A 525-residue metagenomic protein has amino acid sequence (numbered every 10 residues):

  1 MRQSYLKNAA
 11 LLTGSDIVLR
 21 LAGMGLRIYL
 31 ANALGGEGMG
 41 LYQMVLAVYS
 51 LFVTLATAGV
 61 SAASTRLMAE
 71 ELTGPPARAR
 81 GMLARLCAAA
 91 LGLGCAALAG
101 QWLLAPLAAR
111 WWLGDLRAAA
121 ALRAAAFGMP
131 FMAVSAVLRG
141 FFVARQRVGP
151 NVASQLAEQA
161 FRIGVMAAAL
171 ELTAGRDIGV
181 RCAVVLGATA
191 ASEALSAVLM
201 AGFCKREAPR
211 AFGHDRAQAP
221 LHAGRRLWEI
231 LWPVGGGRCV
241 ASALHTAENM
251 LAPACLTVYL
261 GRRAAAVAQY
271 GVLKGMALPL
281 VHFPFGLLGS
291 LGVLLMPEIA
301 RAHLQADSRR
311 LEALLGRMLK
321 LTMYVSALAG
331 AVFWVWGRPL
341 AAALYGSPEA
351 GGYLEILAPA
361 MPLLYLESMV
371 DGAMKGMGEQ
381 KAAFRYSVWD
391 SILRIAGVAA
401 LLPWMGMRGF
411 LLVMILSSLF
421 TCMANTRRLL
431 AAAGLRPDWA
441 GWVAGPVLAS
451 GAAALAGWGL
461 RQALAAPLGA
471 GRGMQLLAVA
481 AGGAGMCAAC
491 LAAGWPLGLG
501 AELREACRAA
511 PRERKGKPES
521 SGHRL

Functional and structural regions predicted by a protein language model:
M1-A22, A77, G81, Q218-S242 (+1 more regions): N-terminal membrane topogenesis motif
S4-A62, C95-L98, W102, G128-M129 (+1 more regions): Signature of the first transmembrane helix
L19, A58-T65, A124-V143, N151-Q159 (+4 more regions): Short runs within selected transmembrane alpha-helices of multi-pass transporters and secretion channels
A58-T73, H282-A306, E312: Helix-loop junctions and terminal segments of transmembrane helices in multi-pass membrane transport/translocation
A84-W111, E312-L363, I395-A396: Alpha-helical transmembrane segments of multi-pass membrane transport and lipid-handling proteins
L91-A243: Hydrophobic transmembrane helix module of multi-pass membrane transport proteins
A168-G175, A191-Q218, N249, I415-P467 (+1 more regions): C-terminal transmembrane helix end/exit motif
G459-L525: Membrane-proximal transmembrane or re-entrant/amphipathic helices at the cytosolic face
